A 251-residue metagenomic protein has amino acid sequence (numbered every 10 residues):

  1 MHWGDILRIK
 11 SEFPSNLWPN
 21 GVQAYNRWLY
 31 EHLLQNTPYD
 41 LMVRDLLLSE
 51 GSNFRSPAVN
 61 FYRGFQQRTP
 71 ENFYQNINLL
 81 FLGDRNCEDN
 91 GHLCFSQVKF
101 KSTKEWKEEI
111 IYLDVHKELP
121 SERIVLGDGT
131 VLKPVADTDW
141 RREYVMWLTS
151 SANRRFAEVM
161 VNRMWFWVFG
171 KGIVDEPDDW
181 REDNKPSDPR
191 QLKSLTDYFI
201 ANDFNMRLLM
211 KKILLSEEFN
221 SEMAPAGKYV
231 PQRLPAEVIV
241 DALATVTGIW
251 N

Functional and structural regions predicted by a protein language model:
M1-L132, T138-M146, S150, R155-I200 (+1 more regions): Short, structured secondary-structure elements that scaffold catalytic or ligand/cofactor-binding regions
